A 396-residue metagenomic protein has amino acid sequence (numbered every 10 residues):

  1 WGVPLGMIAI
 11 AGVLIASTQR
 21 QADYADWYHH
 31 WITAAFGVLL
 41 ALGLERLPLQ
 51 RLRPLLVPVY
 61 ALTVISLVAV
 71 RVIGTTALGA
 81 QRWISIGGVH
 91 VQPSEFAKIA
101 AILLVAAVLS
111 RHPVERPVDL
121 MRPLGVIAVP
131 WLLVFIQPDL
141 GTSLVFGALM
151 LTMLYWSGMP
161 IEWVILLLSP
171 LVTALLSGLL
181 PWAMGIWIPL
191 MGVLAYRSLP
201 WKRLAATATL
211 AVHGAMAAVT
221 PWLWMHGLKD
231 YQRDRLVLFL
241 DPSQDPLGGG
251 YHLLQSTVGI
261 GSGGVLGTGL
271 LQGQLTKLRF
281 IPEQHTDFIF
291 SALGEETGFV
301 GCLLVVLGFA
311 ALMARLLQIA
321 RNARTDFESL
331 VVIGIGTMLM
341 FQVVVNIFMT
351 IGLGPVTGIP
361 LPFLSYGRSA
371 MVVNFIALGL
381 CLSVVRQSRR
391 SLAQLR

Functional and structural regions predicted by a protein language model:
W1, L5-G248, G294-G352, I376-L380 (+1 more regions): Hydrophobic alpha-helical transmembrane segments of multi-pass inner membrane proteins, especially in bacterial systems
G125, G249-L253, P282, T286 (+2 more regions): Alpha-helical membrane-protein architecture signal
V145-M150, Q255, Q272-K277, G308 (+2 more regions): Re-entrant/interfacial helical elements at transmembrane boundaries that shape and gate the permeation pathway
V237-L238, V258-G261, S291, V373: Generic alpha-helical structural context detector
G248-L271: Extracytosolic (periplasmic/ER-lumenal) interhelical loops and adjacent juxtamembrane/interface segments of multi-pass
G264-V300: Long extracytoplasmic/lumenal interhelical loops at the membrane interface of multi-pass membrane proteins
N346-R396: A juxtamembrane structural motif centered on a specific transmembrane helix
